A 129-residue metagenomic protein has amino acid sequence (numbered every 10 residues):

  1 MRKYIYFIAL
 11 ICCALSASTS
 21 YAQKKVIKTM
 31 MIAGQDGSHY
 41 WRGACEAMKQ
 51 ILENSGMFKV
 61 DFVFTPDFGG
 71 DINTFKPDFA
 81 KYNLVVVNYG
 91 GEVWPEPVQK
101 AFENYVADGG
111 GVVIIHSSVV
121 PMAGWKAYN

Functional and structural regions predicted by a protein language model:
M1-K24: Bacterial Sec-dependent N-terminal signal peptides
I8, Y89, V119: Residues that line or immediately flank small-molecule/substrate-binding pockets and catalytic motifs
A22-K81: Aromatic-Pro/Gly-enriched surface loop or interdomain linker that acts as a lid/target-recognition segment
I32, E92-N129: A glycine-rich, often tryptophan-bearing local segment used as a flexible ligand/cofactor-contacting loop or short
G37, G91-E92: Short, acidic/glycine-rich phosphate-metal binding loop used to engage nucleotide
L84-N88: Structural motif
